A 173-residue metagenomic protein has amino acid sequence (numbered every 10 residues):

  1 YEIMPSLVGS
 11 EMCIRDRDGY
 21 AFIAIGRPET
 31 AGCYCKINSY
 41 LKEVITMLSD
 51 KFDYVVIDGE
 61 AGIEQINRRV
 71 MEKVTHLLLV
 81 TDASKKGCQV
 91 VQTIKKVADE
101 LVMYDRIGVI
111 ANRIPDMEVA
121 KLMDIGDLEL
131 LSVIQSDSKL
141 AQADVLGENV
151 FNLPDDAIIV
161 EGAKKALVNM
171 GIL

Functional and structural regions predicted by a protein language model:
Y1-G9, C13-I14: Single conserved hydrophobic/aromatic residue that forms the stacking wall/gate of nucleotide- or nucleobase-binding
E11, R15-R17, I63-N67: Short, compositionally biased "basic patch" segments
D18-R27: Short, basic/glycine-rich phosphate-binding loops at helix/coil junctions that contact nucleotide phosphates
Y20, Y54-V56, V150: Residue-level preference for the first positions of well-ordered beta-strands
R27-C35: Flexible beta-alpha connector loops of hexameric P-loop NTPases
K36-S136, Q142: Conserved catalytic-core segment of NTP-binding enzymes
L146-D156: C-terminal boundary of histidine-terminating zinc-finger modules
G162-L173: C-terminal alpha-helix
